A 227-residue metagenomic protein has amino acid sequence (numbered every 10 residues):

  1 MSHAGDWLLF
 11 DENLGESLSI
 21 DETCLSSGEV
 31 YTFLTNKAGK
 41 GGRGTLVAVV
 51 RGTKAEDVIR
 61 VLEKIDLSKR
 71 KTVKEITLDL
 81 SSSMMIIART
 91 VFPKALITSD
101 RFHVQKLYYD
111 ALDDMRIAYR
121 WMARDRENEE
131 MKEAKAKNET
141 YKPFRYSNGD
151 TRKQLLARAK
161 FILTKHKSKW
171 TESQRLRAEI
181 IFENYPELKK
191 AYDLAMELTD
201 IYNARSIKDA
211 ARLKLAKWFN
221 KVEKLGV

Functional and structural regions predicted by a protein language model:
M1-N13: Charged, flexible boundary elements
D6-W7, I20-E22, I65: Generic recognition of flexible, low-complexity loop/linker segments
E12-S26: Two-metal-ion RNase H-like nuclease active-site motif
E22-C24, T53-K54, L80-S82: Short, flexible loop/turn elements at secondary-structure junctions
T23, A48, D100: Flexible, active-site-adjacent loop/turn segments at secondary-structure boundaries
S27-V30, K37-R43, R60-E63, S68-K94 (+3 more regions): Acidic/histidine-rich catalytic cores and adjacent linkers of DNA breakage/strand-transfer/modification proteins
T32, Y109-W121: Short, surface-exposed amphipathic charged segments that create phosphate/polyanion-binding patches used for binding
G41-E56: Glycine-rich phosphate-binding "P-loop"
